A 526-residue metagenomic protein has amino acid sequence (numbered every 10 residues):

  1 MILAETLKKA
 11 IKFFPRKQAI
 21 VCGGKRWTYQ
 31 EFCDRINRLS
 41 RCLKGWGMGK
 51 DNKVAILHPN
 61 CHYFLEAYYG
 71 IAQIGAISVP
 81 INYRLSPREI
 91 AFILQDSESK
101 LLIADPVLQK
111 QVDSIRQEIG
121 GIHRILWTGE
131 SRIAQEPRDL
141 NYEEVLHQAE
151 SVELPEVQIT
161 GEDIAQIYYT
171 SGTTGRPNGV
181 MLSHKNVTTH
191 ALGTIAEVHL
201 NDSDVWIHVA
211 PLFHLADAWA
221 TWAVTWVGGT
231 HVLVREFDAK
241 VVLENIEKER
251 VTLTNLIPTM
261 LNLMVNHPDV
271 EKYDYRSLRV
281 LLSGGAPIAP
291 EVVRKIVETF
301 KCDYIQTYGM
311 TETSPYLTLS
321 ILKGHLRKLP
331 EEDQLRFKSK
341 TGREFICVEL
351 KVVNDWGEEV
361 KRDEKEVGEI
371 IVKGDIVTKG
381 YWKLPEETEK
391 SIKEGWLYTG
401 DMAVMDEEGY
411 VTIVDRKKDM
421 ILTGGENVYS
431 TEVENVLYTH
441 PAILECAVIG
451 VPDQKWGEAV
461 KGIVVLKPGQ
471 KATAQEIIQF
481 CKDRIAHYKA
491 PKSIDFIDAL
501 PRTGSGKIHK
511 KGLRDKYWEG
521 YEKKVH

Functional and structural regions predicted by a protein language model:
K8, R16-C61, L65-Y69, S86-A91 (+1 more regions): Conserved AMP-binding/adenylate-forming core of the ANL superfamily
K8, R41, G45-W46, Q73-H147 (+2 more regions): Structural core segment of the AMP-binding/adenylate-forming
P15, R138, Q148-Y169, R176 (+1 more regions): Conserved pre-ATP/AMP-binding loop-to-beta segment of ANL
T28-E31, A165-T189: Conserved AMP-binding A3 loop
W46, L85, L102, T254 (+7 more regions): AMP-binding/adenylate-forming catalytic core of the ANL superfamily
T188-V205, F213-L253, N266-H267, T318 (+1 more regions): Conserved AMP-binding/adenylation subdomain of ANL enzymes
W226, V251-L256, V265-R336, E349 (+1 more regions): Gly/Ser/Thr-rich phosphate-binding loop
E344-I371, K390, M405-E408, Q470-A474 (+1 more regions): Conserved beta-loop-beta connector loops within the AMP-binding
